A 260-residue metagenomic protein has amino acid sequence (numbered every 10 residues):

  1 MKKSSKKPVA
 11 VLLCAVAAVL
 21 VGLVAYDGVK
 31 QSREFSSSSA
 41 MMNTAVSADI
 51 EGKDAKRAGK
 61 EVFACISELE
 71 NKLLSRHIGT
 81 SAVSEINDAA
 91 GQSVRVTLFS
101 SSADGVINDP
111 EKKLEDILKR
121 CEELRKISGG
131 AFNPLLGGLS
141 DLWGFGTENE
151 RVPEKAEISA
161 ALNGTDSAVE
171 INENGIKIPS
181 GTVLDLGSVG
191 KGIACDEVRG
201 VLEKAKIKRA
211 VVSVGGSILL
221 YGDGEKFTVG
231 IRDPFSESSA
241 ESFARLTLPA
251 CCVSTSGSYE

Functional and structural regions predicted by a protein language model:
K2-E260: Mature catalytic core of soluble alpha/beta enzymes
